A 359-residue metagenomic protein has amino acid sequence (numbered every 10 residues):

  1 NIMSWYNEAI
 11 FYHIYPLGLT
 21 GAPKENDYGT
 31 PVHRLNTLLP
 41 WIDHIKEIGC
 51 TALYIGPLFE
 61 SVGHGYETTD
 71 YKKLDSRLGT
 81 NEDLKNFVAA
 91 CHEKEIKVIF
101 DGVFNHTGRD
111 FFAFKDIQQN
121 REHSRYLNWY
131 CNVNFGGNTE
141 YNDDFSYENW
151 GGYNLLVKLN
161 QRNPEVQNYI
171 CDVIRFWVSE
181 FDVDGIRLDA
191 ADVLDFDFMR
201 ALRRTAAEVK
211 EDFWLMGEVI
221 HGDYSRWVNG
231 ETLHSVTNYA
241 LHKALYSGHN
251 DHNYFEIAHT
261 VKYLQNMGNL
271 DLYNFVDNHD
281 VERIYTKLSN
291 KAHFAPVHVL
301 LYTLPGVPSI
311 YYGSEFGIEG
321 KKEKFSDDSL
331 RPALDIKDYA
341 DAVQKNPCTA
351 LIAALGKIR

Functional and structural regions predicted by a protein language model:
I2-E8, T30, E256-R359: Loop/helix patches that line or flank the sugar-binding groove of alpha-linked glycan CAZymes
I2-F100, N105-T107, F112-D116, E148 (+4 more regions): N-terminal structural segment of carbohydrate-active enzymes
I10-H13, L53-I55, V98-F100, I186 (+4 more regions): Hydrophobic faces of well-ordered beta-strands that scaffold small-molecule active sites in alpha/beta enzyme cores
G29-P31, H64-S76, F104-D144, R204 (+2 more regions): Aromatic- and acidic-residue-enriched segments that line the glycan-binding/catalytic groove of carbohydrate-active
P31-H44, R162-E180, F294-H298: Short, acidic/polar
V88, H92, Q118, S179 (+3 more regions): Active-site-proximal helices and loops of the catalytic beta/alpha 8
A90, K94, F112-L156, A244-Y263: Core domains of carbohydrate- and sulfate-ester-processing enzymes
F104-H106, L155, N168-F196, L272-N278: Active-site groove signature of glycoside hydrolases
